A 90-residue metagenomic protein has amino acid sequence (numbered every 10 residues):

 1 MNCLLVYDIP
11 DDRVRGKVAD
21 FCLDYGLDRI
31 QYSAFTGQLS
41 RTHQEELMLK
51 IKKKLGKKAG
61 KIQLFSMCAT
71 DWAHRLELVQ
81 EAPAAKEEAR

Functional and structural regions predicted by a protein language model:
C3, P10-R90: Basic nucleic-acid-binding interfaces
